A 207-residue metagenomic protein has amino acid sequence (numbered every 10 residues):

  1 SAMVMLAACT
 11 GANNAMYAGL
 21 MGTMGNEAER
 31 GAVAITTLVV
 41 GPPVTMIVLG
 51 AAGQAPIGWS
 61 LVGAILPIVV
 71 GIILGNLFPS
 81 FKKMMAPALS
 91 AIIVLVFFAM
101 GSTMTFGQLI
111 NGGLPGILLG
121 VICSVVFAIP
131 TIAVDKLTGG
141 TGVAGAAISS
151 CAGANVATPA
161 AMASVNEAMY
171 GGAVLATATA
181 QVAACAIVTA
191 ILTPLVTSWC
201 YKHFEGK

Functional and structural regions predicted by a protein language model:
S1, V40-G41, M104-D135, T179-I187: Entry/N-cap segments of selected transmembrane alpha helices and their immediately preceding amphipathic helices
S1-T10, I117-A168, L195-F204: Transmembrane alpha-helices that form the ion-translocation and gating core of multi-pass ion transport proteins
A2-M5, A28-T37, M84-V96, G142-C151: Cytoplasmic-side transmembrane-helix entry/capping segments in multi-pass membrane proteins
A2-M5, A52-G63, K83-A88, N111-L119 (+1 more regions): Interfacial loop-to-helix junctions that mark the boundaries of transmembrane helices in multi-pass membrane
A8-N14, R30-A51, V126, C151-A160 (+1 more regions): Membrane-embedded alpha-helical segments of transport systems, primarily multispan ion/solute transporters
G19-V39, A144-G145, M169-C185: Membrane-interface alpha-helices at helix entry/exit sites of multi-pass transporters
I47-L66, V70, L77-S80, I129-T141 (+1 more regions): Juxtamembrane and boundary regions of transmembrane helices in multi-pass small-molecule transporters and channels
I68-F78, P87-G112, A160-N166: Hydrophobic transmembrane alpha-helices of secondary-active transporters and Na+-translocating membrane complexes
